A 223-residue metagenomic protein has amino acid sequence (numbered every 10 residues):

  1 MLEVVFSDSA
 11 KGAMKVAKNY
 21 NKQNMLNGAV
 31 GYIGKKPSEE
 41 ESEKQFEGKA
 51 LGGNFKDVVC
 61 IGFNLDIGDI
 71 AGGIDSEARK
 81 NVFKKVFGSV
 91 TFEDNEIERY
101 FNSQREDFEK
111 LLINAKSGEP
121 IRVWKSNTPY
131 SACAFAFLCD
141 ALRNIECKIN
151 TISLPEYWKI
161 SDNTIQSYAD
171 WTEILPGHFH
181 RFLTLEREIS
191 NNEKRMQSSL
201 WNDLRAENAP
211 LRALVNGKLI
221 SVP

Functional and structural regions predicted by a protein language model:
M1, S117-P120, C147: Short coil/turn segments at beta-strand junctions that form active-site/ligand-binding loops
M1-D94: A structured, charge-rich N-terminal accessory region that forms the first stable segment of a protein and links
V4, V59, R122, N150-I152: Hydrophobic/aromatic beta-strand patches that form the interior of the parallel beta-sheet core in alpha/beta enzyme
S9, N64, N127-T128, I152-D162: Short beta-alpha junction loops
A13-A17, I70-A71, S131-C139, I160-I165: A short acidic (Asp/Glu
F87-A136: Long, hydrophobic/aromatic-enriched structural stretches that serve as scaffold segments
F137-T151: A short alpha->loop->secondary-structure connector
Q166-P223: A conserved mid-domain beta-alpha-beta active-site/ligand-binding segment of alpha/beta enzyme cores
